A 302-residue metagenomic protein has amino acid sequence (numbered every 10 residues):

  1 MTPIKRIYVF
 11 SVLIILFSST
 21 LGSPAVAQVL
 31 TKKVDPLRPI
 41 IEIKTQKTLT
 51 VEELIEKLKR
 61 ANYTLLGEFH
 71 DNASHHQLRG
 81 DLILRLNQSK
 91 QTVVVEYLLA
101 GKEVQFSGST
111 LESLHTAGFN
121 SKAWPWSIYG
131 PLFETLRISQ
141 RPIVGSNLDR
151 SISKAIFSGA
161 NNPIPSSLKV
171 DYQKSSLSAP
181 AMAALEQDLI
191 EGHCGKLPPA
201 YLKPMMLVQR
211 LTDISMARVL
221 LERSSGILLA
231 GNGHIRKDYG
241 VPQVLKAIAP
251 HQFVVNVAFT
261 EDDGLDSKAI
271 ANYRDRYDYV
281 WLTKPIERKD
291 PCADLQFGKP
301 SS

Functional and structural regions predicted by a protein language model:
T2-S11: Bacterial N-terminal signal peptides that target proteins for export
L13-A61: N- or domain-start disorder-to-order transition segments that initiate the globular core
P36-I40, K59-G67, T110-A117: Acidic/histidine-rich, surface-exposed loop or edge segments in extracytoplasmic proteins
Q46-N87: Zymogen propeptides
H70-D81, V94, A100-S109: Membrane-embedded segments
T92-L98, V255-T260: Short internal beta-strands
Y97, V104-R223: A substrate-binding/cap region within the structured catalytic cores of diverse enzymes
S215-S224, H234-S302: C-terminal regions of proteins
